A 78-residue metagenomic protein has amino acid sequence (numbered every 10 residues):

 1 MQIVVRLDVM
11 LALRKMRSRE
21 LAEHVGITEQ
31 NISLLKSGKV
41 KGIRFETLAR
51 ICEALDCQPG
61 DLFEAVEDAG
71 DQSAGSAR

Functional and structural regions predicted by a protein language model:
M1-M16: A short, Lys/Arg-rich alpha-helix, primarily the initiator
D8, R19, A49: Residues within the helices of the helix-turn-helix
L11, A22, C52: The alpha-helix within a helix-turn-helix
A12, G26, S37, E67: Residue-level detection of the helix-turn-helix DNA-binding "recognition helix"
M16-L34: Short alpha-helical DNA-recognition segment
K39-R50: Short, basic-rich loop-to-helix N-cap that marks the start of a DNA-contacting helix
F63-R78: Short, charged recognition helix plus adjacent turn of helix-turn-helix-like nucleic-acid-binding domains
